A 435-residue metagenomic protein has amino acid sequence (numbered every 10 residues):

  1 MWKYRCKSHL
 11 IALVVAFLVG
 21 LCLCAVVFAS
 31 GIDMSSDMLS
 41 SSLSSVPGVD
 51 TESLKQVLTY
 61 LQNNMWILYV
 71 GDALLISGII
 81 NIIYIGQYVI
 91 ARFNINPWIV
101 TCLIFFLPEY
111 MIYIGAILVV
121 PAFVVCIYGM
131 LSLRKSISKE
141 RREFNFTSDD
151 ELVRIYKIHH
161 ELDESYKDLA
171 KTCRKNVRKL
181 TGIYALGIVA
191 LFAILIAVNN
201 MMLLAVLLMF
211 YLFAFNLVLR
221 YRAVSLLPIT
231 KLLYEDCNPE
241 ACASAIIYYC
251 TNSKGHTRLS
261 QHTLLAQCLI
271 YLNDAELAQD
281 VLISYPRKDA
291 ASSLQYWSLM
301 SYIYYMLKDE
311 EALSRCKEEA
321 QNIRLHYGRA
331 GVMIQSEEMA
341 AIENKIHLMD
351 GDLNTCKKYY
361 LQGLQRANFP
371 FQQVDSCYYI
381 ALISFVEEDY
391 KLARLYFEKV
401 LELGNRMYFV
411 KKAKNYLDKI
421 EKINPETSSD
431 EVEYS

Functional and structural regions predicted by a protein language model:
Q62-A73, Y113-I117, A193-Y211: Hydrophobic alpha-helical transmembrane segments
V70-I95, V100-I104, I117-R134: Membrane-cytosol interface at the C-terminal ends of transmembrane alpha helices in small multi-pass membrane proteins
K139-R174, N216-E276, D280-R287: N-terminal topogenic membrane-targeting module
N200-L204, K231-S244, Q267-D280, D309-E319 (+1 more regions): Helix-turn-helix repeat elements of alpha-solenoid scaffolds
L212-L219, I247-H256, I283-S292, E319-M333 (+2 more regions): Solenoid-like repeat scaffolds
L227-P228, T263-L264, Q295-Y302, Q335-I346 (+3 more regions): "A position-specific structural signal for the A-helix of alpha-solenoid helical repeats
I270, S298-F369: Alpha-helical adaptor scaffolds
L348-S435: Long, non-transmembrane cytosolic or organellar matrix-exposed soluble domains/tails of integral membrane proteins
